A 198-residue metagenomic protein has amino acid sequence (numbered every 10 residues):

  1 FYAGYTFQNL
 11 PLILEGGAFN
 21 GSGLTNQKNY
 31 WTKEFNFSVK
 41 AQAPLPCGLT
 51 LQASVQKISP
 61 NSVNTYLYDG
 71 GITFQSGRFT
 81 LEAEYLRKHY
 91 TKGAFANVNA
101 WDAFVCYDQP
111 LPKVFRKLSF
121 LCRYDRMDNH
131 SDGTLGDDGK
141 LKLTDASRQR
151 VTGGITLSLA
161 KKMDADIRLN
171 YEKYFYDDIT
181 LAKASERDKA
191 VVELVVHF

Functional and structural regions predicted by a protein language model:
F1-P44: Aromatic- and glycine-enriched pocket-lining scaffold segments that form the walls of small-molecule binding clefts
L45-F198: Outer-membrane beta-barrel pore domains
